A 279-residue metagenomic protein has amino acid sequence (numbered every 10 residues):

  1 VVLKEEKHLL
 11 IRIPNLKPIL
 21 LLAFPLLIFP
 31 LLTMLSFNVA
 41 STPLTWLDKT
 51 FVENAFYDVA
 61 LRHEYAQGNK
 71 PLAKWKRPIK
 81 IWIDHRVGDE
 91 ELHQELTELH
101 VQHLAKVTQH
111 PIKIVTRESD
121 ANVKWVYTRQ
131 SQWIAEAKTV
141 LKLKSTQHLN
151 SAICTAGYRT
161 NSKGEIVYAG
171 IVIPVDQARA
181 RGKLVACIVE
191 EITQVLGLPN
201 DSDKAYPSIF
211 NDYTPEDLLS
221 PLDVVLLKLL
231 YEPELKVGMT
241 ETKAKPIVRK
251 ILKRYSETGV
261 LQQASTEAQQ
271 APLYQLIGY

Functional and structural regions predicted by a protein language model:
V1-L16: N-terminal secretory signal peptides that target proteins for export/translocation
R12-P14, L20, F29: Residues marking helix boundaries in flexible regions
A23-M34: Bacterial N-terminal signal peptides
F37-K80, V87-D89, T108, I153-N161 (+1 more regions): Disordered inhibitory propeptide/activation segment of secreted metzincin zinc metalloprotease zymogens, centered on
K80-D84, I171-I173: Short, aliphatic-rich beta-strand segments
H85-V87, Q177: Residue-level signal for short, function-critical loop segments
H93-V189, Q194-A205: Metzincin-family zinc-dependent endopeptidase catalytic domain
H148-K183, P199-Y279: Metalloprotease/metallohydrolase-associated module, dominated by Zn2+-dependent proteases
